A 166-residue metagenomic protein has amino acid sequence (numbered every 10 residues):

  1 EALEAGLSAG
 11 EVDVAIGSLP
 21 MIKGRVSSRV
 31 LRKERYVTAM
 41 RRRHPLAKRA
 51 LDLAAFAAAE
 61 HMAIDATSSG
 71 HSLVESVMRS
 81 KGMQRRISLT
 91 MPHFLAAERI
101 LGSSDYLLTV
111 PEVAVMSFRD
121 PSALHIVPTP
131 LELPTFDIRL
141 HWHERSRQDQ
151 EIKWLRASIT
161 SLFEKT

Functional and structural regions predicted by a protein language model:
E1-E11, A54-A55, R79, F94-S104: Short helices/loops that flank or line small-molecule/ion binding pockets
E1-Y36, M40, A47-R49, S76 (+1 more regions): Short beta-strand-centered segments that line the small-molecule binding cleft or hinge of alpha/beta clamshell
A2, M21-I22, G70, A96 (+1 more regions): Alpha-helix capping/helix-boundary segments
V12-S18, T90-P92, T109-P111, V115: Short beta-strand and adjacent tight-turn residues that come in two discontinuous sequence segments and form the edges
S18, L46-K48, L53, E60-K81 (+3 more regions): Secondary-structure junction motif
L19-P20, R42, S68, P111-A114 (+1 more regions): Short secondary-structure boundary segments
M40-R41, I64-D65, I87, V110-P111: Thr-Gly-centered strand-to-loop micro-motif
S72, S80, E98, S103 (+2 more regions): C-terminal effector-binding regulatory domain of bacterial HTH transcription factors
